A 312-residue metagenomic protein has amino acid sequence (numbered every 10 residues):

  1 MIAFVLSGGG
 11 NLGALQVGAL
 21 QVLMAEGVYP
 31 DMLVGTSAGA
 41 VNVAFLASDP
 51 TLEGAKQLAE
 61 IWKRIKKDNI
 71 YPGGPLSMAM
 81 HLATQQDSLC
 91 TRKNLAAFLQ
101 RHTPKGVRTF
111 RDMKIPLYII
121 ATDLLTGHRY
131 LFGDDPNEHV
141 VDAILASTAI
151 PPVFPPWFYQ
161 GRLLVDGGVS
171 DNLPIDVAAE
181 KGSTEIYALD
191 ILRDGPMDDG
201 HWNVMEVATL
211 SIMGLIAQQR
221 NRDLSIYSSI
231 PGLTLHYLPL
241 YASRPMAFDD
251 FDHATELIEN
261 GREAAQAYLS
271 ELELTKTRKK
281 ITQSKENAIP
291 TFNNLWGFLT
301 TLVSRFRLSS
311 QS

Functional and structural regions predicted by a protein language model:
M1-D31, A38, N42-S48, L52 (+3 more regions): Catalytic domains of lipid- and phosphate-ester/thioester hydrolases
M1-L99, G133-A146, D190, D194: Patatin-like phospholipase
Q57, N94, F98, H139-V140 (+4 more regions): Exposed alpha-helical structural elements
L58-N69, S211-S225, S270: Short, basic, helix/turn surface patches
I70-C90, D198-N221, Q283-V303: Alpha-helical membrane-targeting segments
G73-L192, P196, L233-E271, T275-R278: Active-site-adjacent alpha/beta core region of enzyme catalytic domains
T184-H236: Helix-centered, glycine/charged polyanion-binding patches within enzymatic domains that contact phosphate-containing
